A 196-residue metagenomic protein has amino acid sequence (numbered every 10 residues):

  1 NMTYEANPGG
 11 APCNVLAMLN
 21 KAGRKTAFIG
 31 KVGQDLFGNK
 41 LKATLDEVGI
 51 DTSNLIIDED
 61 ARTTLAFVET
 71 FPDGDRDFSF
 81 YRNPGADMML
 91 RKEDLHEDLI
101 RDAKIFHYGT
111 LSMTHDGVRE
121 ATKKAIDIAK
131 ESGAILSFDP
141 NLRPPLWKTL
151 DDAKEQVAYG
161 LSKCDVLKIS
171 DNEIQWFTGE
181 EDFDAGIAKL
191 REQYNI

Functional and structural regions predicted by a protein language model:
M2-G9: Short pre-catalytic strand/loop immediately N-terminal to key active-site residues, enriched for Gly-Thr
N7, N14-K25: Alpha-helix C-terminal capping segments
N20, D46, D127-E131, L161: Anion (oxyanion) recognition and catalysis
K25, I29-T110: Conserved N-terminal subdomain of the carbohydrate kinase-like
N83, L111, N141-P145, N172: Active-site beta-loop-alpha junctions enriched in small/polar residues
S132, L146-I196: Conserved phosphate/ATP/ADP-binding segment of small-molecule kinases
G133-P140: Short beta-strand/loop segments at the ligand-binding rim of alpha/beta enzyme cores
